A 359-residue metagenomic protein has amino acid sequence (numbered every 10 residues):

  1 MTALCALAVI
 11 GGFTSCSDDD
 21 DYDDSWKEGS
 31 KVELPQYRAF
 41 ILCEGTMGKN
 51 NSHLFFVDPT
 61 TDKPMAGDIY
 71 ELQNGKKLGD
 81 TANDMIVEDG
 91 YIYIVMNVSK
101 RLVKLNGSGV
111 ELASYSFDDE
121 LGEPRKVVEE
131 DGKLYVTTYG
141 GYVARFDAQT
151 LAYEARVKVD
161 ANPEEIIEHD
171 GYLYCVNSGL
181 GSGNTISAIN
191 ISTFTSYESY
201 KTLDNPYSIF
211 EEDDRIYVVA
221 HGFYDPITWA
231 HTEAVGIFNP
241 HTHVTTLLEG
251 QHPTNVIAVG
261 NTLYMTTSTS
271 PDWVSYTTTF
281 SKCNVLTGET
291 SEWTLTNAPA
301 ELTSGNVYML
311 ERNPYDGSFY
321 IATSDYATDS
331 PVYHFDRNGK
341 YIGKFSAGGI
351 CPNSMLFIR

Functional and structural regions predicted by a protein language model:
A6-A39: Bacterial Sec-dependent N-terminal signal peptides
K27-G29, K77-D84, G122-D131, A161-D170 (+4 more regions): Repeated scaffold domains used in trafficking and secretory/extracellular systems, primarily beta-propellers
P35-A39, D89-G90, D131-G132, D170-G171 (+3 more regions): Short coil/turn segments that connect the beta-strands within blades of beta-propeller domains
I41-K49, I94-V98, V136-G140, C175-G181 (+4 more regions): Conserved beta-strand positions in repeat-built beta-propeller and related beta-rich domains
G48-F56, R101-V103, A144, G181-S187 (+3 more regions): Structural motif
K63-K77, G109-D118, A152-V157, F194-K201 (+3 more regions): A short beta-strand motif characteristic of beta-propeller blades
A152-A155, A161-P271: Acidic, serine/threonine- and glycine-rich low-complexity intrinsically disordered segments that serve as flexible
D325, Y333-R359: Blade-level signature of beta-propeller repeat domains, shared across WD40, Kelch, NHL, RCC1 and BNR/Asp-box propellers
